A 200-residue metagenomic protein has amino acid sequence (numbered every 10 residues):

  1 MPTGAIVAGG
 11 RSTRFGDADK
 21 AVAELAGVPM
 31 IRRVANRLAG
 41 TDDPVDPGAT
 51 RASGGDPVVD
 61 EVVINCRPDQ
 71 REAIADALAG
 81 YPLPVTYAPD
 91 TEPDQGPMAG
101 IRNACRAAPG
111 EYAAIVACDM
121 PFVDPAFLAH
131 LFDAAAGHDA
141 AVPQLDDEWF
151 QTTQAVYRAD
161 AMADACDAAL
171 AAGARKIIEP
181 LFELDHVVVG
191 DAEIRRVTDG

Functional and structural regions predicted by a protein language model:
P2-I177, F182-D199: Nucleotide and nucleotide-moiety/phosphate-recognizing core
